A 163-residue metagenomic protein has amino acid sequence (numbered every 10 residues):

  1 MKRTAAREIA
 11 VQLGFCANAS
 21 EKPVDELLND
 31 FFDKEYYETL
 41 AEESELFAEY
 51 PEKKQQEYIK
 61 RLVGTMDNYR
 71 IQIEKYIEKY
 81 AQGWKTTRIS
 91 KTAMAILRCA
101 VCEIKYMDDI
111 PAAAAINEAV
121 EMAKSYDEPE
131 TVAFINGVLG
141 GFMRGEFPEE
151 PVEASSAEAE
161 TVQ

Functional and structural regions predicted by a protein language model:
M1-Q163: N-terminal interaction/assembly modules
